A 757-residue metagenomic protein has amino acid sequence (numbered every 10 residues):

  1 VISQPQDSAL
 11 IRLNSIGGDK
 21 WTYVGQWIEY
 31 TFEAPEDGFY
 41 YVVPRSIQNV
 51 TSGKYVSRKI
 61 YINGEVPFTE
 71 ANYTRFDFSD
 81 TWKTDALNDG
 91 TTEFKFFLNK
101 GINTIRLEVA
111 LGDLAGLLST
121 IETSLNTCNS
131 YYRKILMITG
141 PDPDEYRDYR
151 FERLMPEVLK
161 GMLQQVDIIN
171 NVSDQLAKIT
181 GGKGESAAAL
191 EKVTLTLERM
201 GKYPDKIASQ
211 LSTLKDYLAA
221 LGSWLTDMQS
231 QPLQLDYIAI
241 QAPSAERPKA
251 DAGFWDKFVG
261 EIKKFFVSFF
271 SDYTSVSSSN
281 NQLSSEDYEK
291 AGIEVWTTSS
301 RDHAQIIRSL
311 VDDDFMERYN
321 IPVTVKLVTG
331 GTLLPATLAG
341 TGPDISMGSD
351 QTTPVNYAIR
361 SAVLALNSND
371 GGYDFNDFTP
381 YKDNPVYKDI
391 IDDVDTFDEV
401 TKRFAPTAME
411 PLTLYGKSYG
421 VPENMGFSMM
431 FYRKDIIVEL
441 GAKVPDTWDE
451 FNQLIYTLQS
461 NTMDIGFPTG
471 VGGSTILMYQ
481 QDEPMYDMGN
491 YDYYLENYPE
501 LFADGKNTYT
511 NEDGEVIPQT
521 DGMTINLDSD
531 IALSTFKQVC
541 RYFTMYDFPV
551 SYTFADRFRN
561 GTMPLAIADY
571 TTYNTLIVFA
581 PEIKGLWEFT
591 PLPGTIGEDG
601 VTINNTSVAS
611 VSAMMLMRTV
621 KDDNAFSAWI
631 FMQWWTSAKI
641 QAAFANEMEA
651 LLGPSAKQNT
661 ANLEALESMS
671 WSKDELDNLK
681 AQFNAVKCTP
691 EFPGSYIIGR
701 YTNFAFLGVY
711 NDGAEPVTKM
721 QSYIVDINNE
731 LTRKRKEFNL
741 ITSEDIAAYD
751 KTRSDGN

Functional and structural regions predicted by a protein language model:
V1-A219, S223-I238: Extracytoplasmic
E36, A580-S655, A685-K687: Extracytoplasmic/periplasmic substrate-recognition and gating elements
F265, F269, Y273-S285, E289 (+4 more regions): Hinge/lid segment of periplasmic solute-binding proteins
D313-T407, D435, E439-K443, R557 (+2 more regions): Extracytoplasmic "Venus flytrap"/periplasmic binding protein-like
V355-N356, D528-L586, M615, S627-W634 (+1 more regions): Ligand-binding pocket segment of bilobal, Venus flytrap-like solute-binding proteins
A358-I359, T379-K388, K402-D446, N452 (+4 more regions): Periplasmic solute-binding protein
Y498-S551: Glycine-centered hinge/linker elements that transmit conformational signals in sensory and ligand-binding systems
G594, A645-Y710, L740-N757: Long, aromatic- and glycine/proline-rich binding clefts that accommodate carbohydrate-like moieties
